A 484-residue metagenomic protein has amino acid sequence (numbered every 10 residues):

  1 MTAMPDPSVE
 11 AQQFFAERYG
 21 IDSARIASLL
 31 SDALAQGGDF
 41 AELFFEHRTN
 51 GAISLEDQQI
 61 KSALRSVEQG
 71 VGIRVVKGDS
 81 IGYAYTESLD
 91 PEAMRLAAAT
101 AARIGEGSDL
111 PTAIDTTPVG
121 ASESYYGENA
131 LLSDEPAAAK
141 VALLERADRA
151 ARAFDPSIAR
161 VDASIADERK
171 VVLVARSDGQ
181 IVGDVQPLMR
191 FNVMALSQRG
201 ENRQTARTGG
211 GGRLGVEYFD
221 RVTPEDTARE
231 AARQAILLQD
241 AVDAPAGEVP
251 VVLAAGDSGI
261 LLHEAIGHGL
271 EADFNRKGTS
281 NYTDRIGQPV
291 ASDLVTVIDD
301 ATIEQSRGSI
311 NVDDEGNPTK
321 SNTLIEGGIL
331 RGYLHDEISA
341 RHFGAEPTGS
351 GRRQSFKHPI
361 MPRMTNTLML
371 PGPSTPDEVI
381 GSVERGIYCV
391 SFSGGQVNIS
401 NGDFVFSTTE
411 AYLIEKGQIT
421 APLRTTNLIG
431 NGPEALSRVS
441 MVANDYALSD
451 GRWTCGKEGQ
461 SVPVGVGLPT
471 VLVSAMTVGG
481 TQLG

Functional and structural regions predicted by a protein language model:
M1-G484: N-terminal small-residue-enriched
